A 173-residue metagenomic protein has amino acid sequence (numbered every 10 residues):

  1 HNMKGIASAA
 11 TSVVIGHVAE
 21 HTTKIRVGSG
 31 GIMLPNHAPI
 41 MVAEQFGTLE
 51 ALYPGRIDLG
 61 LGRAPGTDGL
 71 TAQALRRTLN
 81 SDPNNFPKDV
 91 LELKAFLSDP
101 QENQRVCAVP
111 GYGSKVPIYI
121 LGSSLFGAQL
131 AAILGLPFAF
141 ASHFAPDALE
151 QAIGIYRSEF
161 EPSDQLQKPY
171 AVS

Functional and structural regions predicted by a protein language model:
H1-S173: N-terminal glycine-rich cofactor-binding segment that shapes the pocket for flavin-like pterin cofactors
